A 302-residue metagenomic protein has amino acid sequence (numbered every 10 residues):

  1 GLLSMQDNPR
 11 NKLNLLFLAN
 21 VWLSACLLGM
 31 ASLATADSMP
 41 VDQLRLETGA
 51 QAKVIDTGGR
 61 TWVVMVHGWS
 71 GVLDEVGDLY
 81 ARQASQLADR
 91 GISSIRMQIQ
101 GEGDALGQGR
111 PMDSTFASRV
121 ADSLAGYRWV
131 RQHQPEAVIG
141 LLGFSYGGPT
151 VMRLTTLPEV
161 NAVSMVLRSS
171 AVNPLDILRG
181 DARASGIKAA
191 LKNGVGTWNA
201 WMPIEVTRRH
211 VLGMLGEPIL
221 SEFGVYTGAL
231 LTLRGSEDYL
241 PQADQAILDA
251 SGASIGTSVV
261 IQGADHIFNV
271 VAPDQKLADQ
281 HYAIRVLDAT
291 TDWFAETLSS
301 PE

Functional and structural regions predicted by a protein language model:
D37-G58: N-terminal cap/lid segment of alpha/beta-hydrolase-fold proteins
T61-L87: Short, surface-exposed "cap/lid" segments of acyl-processing enzymes
W69, Q98-A105, A171, A264-D265: Short beta-to-alpha linker loops that shape the active-site pocket of alpha/beta-hydrolase fold enzymes
E75, E102-Q134: Catalytic nucleophile-loop/oxyanion-hole region of alpha/beta-hydrolase and closely related hydrolase-like folds
A84-L106: Conserved alpha/beta-hydrolase
S114, P149, T156, V160-T297: The alpha/beta-hydrolase serine catalytic core
L141-G143, R168: Short beta-strand immediately N-terminal to the catalytic nucleophile in serine-hydrolase-like folds
G143-G147, V151: Gly/Ala-rich beta-loop-alpha elbow adjacent to hydrolase catalytic centers
